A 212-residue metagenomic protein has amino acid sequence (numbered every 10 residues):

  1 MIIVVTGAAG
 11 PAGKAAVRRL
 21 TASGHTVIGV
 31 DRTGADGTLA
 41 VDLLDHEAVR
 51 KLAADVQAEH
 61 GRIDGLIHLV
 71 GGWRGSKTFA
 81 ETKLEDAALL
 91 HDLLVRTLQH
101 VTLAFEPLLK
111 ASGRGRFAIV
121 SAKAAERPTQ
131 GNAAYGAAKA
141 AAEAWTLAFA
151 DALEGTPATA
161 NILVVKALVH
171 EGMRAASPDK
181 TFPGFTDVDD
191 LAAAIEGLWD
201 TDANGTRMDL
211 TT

Functional and structural regions predicted by a protein language model:
A9-R18: N-terminal Rossmann NAD(P)H-binding glycine-rich loop of SDR-like oxidoreductase domains
V17, A54-A58, L93-G113, A150-D151: Amphipathic alpha-helical dimer-interface segment in Rossmann-like NAD(P)H-dependent oxidoreductases
R32-E47: Rossmann-fold cofactor-recognition segment
R50, G71-A88, G131-A134: Conserved mid-core segment of classical short-chain dehydrogenase/reductases
R62-D64, L109-K123, G155-T159, A203-T206: Active-site loop of short-chain dehydrogenase/reductase
A80-H100, F117-A118, A142: Catalytic Tyr-X3-Lys loop
L90, K110, R116-E154, A167: Catalytic loop of short-chain dehydrogenase/reductase
G155-A158, I162-L163, H170, D179-T212: C-terminal helical subdomain
